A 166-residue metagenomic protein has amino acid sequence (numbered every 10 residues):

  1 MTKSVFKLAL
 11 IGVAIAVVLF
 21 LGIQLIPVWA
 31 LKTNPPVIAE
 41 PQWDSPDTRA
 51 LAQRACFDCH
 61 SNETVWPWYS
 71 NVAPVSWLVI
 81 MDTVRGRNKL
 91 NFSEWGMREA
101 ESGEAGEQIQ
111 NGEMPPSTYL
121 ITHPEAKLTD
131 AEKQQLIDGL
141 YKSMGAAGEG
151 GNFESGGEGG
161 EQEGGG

Functional and structural regions predicted by a protein language model:
L10-I26: Hydrophobic membrane-insertion alpha-helices, especially the h-region of bacterial N-terminal signal peptides
L31-A52: Electrostatic cytochrome c docking/interface patches
A52-T64, M114, L136: The canonical Cys-X-X-Cys-His
W66-M81: Acidic helix-start/capping segments at beta-turn-to-alpha-helix junctions
W77-H123: Extracytoplasmic electron-transfer domains, predominantly the class I c-type cytochrome c fold
M97, Q134, A147, N152-G166: Intrinsically disordered, low-complexity terminal tails/loops enriched in metal-binding residues
G112-E113, L120-G151: C-terminal capping alpha-helices of c-type cytochrome domains
